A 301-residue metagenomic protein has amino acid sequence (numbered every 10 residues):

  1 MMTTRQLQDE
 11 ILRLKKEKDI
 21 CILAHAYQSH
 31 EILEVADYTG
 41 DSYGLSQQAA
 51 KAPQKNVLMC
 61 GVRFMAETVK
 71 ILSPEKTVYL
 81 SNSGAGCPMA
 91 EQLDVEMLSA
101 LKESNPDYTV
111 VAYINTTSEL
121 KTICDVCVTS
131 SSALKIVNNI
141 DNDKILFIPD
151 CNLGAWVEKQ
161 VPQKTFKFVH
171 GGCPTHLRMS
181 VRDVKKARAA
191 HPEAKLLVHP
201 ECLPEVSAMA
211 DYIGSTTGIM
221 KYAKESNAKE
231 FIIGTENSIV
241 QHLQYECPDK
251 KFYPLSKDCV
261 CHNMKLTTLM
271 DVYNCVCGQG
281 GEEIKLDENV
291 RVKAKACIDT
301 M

Functional and structural regions predicted by a protein language model:
M1-I233, V240-M301: Active-site loop-to-helix "anion-binding N-cap" substructures in soluble metabolic enzymes
